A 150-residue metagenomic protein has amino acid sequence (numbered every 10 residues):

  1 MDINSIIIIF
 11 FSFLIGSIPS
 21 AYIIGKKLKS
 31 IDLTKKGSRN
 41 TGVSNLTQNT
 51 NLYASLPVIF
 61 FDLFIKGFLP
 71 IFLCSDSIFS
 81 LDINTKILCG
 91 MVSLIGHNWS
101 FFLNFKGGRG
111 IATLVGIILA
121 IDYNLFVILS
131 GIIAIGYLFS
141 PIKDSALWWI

Functional and structural regions predicted by a protein language model:
M1-I8, G67-L88, L119-F126: Helix-coil boundary and interhelical linker segments in multi-pass alpha-helical membrane proteins
D2-L28: N-terminal signal-anchor transmembrane alpha helix
I6-F11, L56-F60, K86-M91, V115 (+1 more regions): Hydrophobic alpha-helical transmembrane segments
Y22-S55, G107: Cytosolic, membrane-interface loops and tails of multi-pass inner-membrane proteins
I31-N40, F102-V115, I142-I150: Short, non-helical or kinked segments that cap or interrupt transmembrane helices
T47-N51, C74, V92, I111-I142: Interfacial segments of multi-pass membrane proteins
Q48-S75, C89: Multi-pass membrane catalytic core of lipid/isoprenoid biosynthesis enzymes
